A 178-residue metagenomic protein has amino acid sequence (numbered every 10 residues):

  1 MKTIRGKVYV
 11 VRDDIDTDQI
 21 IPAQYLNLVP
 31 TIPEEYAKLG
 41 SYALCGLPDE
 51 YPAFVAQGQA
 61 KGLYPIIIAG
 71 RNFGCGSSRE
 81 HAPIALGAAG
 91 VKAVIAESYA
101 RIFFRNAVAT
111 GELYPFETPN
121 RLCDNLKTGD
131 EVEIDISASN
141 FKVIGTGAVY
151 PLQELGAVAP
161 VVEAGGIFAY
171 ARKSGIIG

Functional and structural regions predicted by a protein language model:
M1-I4, Y36, K127, G145: A generic structural signal for short, non-catalytic loop/turn and secondary-structure boundary residues
M1-P33, A169-G178: N-terminal, positively charged, Ser/Thr/Ala/Gly-biased leader segments that form transit/presequence-like amphipathic
V10, L26-A138: Feature captures the catalytic cores and cofactor-binding loops of soluble hydro-lyases/lyases that act on carboxylate
I15-D16, G74-H81, V162-R172: Conserved phosphate/anionic-ligand binding catalytic regions in large, soluble enzymes, centered on
I20, A43, L152: Short clusters of hydrophobic/aromatic residues that line enzyme substrate/ligand-binding pockets
P22, A100, L155-G156: Generic structural signal for alpha-helix starts
V108-G178: Acidic, glycine-rich flexible loop/linker segments
